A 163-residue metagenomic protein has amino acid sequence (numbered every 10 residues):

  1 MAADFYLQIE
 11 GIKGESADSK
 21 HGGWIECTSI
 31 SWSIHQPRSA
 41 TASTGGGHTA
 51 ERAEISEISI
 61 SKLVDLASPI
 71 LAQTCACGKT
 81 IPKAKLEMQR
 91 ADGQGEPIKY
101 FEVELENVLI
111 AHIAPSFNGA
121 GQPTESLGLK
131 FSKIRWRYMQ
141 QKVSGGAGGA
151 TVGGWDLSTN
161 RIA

Functional and structural regions predicted by a protein language model:
M1-A163: Glycine-rich, low-complexity intrinsically disordered segments
